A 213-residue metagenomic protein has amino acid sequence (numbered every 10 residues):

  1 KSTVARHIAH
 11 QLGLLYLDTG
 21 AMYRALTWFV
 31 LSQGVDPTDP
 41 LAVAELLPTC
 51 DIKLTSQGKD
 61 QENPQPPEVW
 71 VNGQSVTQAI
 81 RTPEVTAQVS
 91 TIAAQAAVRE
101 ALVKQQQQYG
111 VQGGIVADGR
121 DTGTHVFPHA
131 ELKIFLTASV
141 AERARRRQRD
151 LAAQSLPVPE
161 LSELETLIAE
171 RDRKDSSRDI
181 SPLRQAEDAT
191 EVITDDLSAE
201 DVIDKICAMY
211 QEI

Functional and structural regions predicted by a protein language model:
S2: Walker A/P-loop
H7: Active-site signature of alpha/beta-hydrolase-fold catalytic machinery across serine- and Asp/Cys-nucleophile hydrolases
Q11-I80: N-terminal phosphate/diphosphate-binding loop that engages ATP/GTP or pyrophosphate donors across diverse enzyme folds
Y16, K133-F135, A189-V192: Conserved beta-strand scaffold positions in the cores of enzyme catalytic domains, especially in NTP/NDP-utilizing
G20, G73, L102, V116 (+1 more regions): Residue-level signal for inorganic ion chemistry
E68-T77, T86, R145-Q154, R173-I213: NTP-dependent small-molecule kinase module
T77-A153: ATP-dependent NMP and nucleoside kinases share a basic, alpha-helical "lid"
D121-T122, P128, I134-F135, S139-R145 (+4 more regions): Anionic, Ser/Thr-rich low-complexity intrinsically disordered regions
